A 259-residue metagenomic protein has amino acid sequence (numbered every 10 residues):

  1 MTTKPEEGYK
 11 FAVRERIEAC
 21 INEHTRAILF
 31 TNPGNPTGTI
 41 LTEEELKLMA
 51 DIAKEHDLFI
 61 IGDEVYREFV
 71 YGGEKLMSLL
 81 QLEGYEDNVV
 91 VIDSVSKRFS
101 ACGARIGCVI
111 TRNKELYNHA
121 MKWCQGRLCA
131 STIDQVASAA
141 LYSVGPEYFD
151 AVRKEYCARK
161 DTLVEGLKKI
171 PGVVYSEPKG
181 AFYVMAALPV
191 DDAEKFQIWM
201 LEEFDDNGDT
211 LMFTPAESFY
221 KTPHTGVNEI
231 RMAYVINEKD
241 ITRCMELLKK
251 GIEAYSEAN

Functional and structural regions predicted by a protein language model:
M1-N259: PLP-dependent class I/II
